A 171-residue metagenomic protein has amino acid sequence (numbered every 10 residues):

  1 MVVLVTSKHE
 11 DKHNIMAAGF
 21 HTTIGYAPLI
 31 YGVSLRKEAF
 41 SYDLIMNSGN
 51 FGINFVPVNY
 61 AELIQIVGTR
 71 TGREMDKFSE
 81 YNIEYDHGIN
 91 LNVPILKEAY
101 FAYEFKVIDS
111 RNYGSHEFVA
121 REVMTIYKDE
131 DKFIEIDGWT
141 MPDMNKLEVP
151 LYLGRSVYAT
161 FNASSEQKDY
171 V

Functional and structural regions predicted by a protein language model:
M1-V171: Basic, polyanion-binding surface patches
